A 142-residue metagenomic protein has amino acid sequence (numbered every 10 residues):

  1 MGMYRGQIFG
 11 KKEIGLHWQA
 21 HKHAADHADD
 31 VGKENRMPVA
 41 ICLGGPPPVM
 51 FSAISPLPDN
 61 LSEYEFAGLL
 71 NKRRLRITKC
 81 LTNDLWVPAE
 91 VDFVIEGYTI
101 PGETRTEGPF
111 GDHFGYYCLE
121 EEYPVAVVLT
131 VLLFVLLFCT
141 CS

Functional and structural regions predicted by a protein language model:
M1-E34, P38-A40: Internal mixed beta-strand/loop scaffold within catalytic domains of large alpha/beta enzymes
G45-S142: Charged, compositionally biased interaction regions
